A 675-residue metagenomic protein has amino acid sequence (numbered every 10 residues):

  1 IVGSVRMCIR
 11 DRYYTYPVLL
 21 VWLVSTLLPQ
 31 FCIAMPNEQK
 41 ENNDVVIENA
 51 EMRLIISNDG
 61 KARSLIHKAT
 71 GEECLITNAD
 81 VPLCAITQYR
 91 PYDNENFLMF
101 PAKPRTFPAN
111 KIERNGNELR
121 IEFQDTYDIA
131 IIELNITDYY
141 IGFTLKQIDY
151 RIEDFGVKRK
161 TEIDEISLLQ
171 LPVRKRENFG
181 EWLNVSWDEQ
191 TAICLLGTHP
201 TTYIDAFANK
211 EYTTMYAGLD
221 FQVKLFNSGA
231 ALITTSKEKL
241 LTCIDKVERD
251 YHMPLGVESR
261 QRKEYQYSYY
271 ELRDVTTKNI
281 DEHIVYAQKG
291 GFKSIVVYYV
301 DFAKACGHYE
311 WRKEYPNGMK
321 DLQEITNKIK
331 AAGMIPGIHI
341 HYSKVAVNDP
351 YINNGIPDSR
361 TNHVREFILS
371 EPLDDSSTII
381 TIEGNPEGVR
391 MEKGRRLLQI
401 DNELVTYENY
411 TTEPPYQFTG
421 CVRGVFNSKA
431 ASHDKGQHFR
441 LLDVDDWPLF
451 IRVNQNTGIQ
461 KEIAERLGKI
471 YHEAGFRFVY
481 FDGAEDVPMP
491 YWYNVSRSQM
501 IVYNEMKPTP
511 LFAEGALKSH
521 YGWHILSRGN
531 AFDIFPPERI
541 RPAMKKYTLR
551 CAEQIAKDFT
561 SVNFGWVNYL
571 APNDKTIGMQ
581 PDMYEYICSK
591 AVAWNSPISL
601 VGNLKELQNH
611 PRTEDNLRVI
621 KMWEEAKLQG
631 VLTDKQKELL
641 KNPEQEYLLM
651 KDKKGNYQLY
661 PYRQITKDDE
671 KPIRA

Functional and structural regions predicted by a protein language model:
I1-I9: Short, small-residue-biased leader/transition segments that mark boundaries at the very start of proteins
P17-Q30: Bacterial N-terminal signal peptides
I47-I295, Y299, D321, K328 (+4 more regions): Carbohydrate-recognition beta-sandwich/jelly-roll modules in extracellular/periplasmic carbohydrate-active proteins
A50, I56-D59, Q499-A675: Active-site-proximal substrate-binding groove within the catalytic cores of carbohydrate-active enzymes
L145, Y298, I329, E462-P508 (+4 more regions): Active-site and adjacent substrate-binding regions of carbohydrate-active enzymes
T235-M253, Q288-V297, D321-H363, P510-M544 (+1 more regions): Glycine-rich, aromatic-flanked loop segments that form ligand/cofactor-binding clefts across common enzyme folds
E264-E366, D443-R497: Aromatic-lined carbohydrate-binding/catalytic grooves of carbohydrate-active enzymes
Y342-A430: Autoprocessing Asn-cyclization modules and mimics
